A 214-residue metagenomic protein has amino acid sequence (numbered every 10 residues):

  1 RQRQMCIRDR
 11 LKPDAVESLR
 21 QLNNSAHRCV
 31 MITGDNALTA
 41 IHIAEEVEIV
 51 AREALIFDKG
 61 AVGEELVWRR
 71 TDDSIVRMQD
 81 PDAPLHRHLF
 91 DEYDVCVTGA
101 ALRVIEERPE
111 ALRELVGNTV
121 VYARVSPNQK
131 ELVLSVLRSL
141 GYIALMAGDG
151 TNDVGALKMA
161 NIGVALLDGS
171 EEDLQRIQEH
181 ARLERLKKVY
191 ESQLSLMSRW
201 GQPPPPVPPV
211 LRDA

Functional and structural regions predicted by a protein language model:
R1-Q4, R8-V136, V154, K158-A214: Cytosolic catalytic headpieces and adjacent flexible linkers of membrane translocases
V133-G150: Conserved Lys-Pro-Asp/Glu-containing loop-to-beta segment of HAD-superfamily phosphomonoesterases, centered on
